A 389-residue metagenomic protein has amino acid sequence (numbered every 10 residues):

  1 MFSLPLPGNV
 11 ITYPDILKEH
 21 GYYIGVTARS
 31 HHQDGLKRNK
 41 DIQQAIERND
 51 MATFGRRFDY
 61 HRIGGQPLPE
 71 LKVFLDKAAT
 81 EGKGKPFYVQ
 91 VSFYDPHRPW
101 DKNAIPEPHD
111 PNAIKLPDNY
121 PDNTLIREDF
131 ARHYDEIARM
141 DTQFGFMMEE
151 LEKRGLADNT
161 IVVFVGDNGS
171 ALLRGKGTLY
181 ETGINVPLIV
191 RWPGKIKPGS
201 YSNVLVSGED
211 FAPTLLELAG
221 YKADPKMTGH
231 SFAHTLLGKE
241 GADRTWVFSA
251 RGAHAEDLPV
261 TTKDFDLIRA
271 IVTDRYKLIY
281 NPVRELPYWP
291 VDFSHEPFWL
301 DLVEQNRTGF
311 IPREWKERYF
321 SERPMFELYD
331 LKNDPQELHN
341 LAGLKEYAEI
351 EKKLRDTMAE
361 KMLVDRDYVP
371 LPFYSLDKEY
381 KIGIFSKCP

Functional and structural regions predicted by a protein language model:
M1-E327, P335-D356, P370, K378 (+1 more regions): Formylglycine-dependent sulfatase
L354, K361-Y368: Catalytic domains of carbohydrate-active enzymes that cleave complex glycans
